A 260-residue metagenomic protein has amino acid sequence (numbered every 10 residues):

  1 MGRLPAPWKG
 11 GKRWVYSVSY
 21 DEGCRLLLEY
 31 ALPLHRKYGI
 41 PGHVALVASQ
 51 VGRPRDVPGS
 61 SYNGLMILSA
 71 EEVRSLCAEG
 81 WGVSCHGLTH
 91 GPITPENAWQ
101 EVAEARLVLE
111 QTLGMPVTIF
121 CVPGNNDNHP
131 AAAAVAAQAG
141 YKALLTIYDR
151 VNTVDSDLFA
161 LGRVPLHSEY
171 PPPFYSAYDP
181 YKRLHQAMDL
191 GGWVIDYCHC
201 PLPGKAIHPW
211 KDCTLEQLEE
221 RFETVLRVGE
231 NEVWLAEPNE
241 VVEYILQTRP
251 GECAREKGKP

Functional and structural regions predicted by a protein language model:
M1-Y20, C24-Y30, A103, E110-T112 (+1 more regions): C-terminal active-site subregion of NodB/CE4 polysaccharide deacetylases
W14, R36-A134, A139, D149-P165 (+1 more regions): Metal-dependent polysaccharide deacetylase catalytic core of the NodB/CE4 family, i.e., the active-site-bearing domain
Y30-R36: Histidine-anchored nucleotide/phosphate-binding helix
